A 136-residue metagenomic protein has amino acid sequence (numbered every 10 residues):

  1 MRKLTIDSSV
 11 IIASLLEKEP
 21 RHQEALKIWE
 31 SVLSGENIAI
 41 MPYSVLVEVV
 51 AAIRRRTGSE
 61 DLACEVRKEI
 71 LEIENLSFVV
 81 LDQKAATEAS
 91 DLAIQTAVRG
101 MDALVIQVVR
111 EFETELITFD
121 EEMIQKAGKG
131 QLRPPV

Functional and structural regions predicted by a protein language model:
M1-K3, I73-V79, I106-V136: Acidic, PIN/NYN-like endoribonuclease modules and their adjacent C-terminal/linker elements
M1-M41, R56-E65: Short, well-structured N-terminal submotif of metal-dependent ribonuclease cores
I6, I40-M41, V80, G100 (+1 more regions): Short beta-strand scaffold positions
V10-I11, V45, A85, V105 (+1 more regions): Alpha-helix capping/helix-boundary segments
E17, Y43-V45, C64-I94: Acidic catalytic patch
R55, Q95, T114-E115: Conserved amphipathic alpha-helical interaction elements at protein-protein interfaces in regulatory, energy-coupling
